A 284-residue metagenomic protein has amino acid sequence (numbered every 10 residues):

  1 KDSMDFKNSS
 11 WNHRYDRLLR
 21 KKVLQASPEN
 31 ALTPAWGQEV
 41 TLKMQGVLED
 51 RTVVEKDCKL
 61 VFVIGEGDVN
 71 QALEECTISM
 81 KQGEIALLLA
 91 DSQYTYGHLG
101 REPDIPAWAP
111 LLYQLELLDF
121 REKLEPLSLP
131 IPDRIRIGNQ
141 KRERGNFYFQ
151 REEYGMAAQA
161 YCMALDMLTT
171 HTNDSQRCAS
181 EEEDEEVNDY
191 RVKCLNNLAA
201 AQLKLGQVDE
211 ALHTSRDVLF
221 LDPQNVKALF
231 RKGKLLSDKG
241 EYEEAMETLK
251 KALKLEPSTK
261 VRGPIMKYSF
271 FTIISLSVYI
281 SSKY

Functional and structural regions predicted by a protein language model:
K1-L221, K227-L255, V261-Y284: Cross-family detector of peptidyl-prolyl cis-trans isomerase
